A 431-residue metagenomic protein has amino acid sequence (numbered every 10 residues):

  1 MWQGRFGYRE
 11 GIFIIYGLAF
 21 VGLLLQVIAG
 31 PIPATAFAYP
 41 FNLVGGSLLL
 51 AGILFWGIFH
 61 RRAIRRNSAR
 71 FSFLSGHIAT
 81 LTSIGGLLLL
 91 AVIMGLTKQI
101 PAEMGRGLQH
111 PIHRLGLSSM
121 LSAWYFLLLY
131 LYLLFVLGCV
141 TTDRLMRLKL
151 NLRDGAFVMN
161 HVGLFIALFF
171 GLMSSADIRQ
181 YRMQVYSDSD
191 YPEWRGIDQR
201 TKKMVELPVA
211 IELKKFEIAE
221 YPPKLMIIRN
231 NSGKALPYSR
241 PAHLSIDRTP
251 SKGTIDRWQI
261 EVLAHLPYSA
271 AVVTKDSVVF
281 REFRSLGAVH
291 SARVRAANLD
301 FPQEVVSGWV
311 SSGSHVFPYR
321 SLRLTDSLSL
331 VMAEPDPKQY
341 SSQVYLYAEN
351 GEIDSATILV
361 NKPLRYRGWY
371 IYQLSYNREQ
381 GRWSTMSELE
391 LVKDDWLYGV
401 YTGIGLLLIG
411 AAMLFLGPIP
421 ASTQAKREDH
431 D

Functional and structural regions predicted by a protein language model:
M1-D431: Solvent-exposed, non-transmembrane regions of integral membrane proteins
